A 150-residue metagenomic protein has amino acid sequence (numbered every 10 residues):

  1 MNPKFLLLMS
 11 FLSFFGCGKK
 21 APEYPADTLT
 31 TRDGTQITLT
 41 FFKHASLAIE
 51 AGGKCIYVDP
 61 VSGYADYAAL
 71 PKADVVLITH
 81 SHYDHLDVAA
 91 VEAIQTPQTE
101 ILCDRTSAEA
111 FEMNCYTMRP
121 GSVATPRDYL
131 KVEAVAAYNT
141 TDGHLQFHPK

Functional and structural regions predicted by a protein language model:
N2-L8: Sec-dependent signal peptide recognition, specifically the positively charged N-region followed immediately by
S10-L12: Short, linear, compositionally biased motifs with a strong N-terminal bias
F14-G16: C-terminal motif of bacterial Sec signal peptides marking the signal peptidase cleavage site
K20-P71, T117-K150: Core dinuclear metal-dependent hydrolase active-site scaffold
S62-S107: Active-site metal-binding motif and surrounding structural segment of the metallo-beta-lactamase
V88-A89, M113, G143-Q146: Short, conserved acidic/polar surface loops in the N-terminal third of protein domains
L102-T106, F111, C115-P120: Glycine/small-residue-rich loop that forms an oxyanion/phosphate-binding "nest" at active or ligand-binding sites
